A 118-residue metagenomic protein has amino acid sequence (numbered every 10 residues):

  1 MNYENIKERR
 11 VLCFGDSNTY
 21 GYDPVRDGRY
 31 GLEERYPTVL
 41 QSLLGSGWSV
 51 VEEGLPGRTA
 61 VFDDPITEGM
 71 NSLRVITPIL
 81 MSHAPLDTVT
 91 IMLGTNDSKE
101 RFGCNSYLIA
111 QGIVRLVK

Functional and structural regions predicted by a protein language model:
M1-K7, S46, G69-K118: Alpha-helical cap/lid subdomain in secreted, periplasmic, or secretory-pathway luminal O-acyl-processing enzymes
M1-L55, V61-I66, I79-S82, V89: Serine-esterase "nucleophile elbow" of acetyl-processing enzymes
